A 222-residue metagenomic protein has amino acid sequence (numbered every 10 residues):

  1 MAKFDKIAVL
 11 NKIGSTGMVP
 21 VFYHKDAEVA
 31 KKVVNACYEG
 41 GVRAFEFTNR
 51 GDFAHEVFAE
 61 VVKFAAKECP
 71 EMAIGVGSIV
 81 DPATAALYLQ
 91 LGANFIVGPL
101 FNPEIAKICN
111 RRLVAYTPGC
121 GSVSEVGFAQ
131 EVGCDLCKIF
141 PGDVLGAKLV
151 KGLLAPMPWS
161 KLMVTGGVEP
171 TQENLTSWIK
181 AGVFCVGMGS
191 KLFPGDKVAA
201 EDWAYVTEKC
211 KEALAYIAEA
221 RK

Functional and structural regions predicted by a protein language model:
M1-A83, L87-L91, K180, A200-K222: Conserved N-terminal beta1-alpha1 strand-loop-helix module at the mouth
M18-F22, F45-F47, I74-G77, I96-V97 (+4 more regions): Hydrophobic faces of well-ordered beta-strands that scaffold small-molecule active sites in alpha/beta enzyme cores
V33, D81-L91, S124-V132, E169-V186: Catalytic cores of alpha/beta
Y38-R43, L89-I96, R111-T117, E131-L136 (+2 more regions): Glycine-enriched alpha-helix->loop->beta-strand junction motifs that scaffold or abut catalytic
R43, F95-I105, I139-G146, G182-W203: Glycine-rich phosphate-binding active-site loops on the catalytic face of alpha/beta enzymes
N49-R50, I79, L100-N102, G121-S122 (+3 more regions): Short, ordered loop/turn segments at secondary-structure junctions
F95, P99-L145: Histidine/lysine/aspartate-rich catalytic loop segments that bind and position anionic ligands
L149-E219: Hydrophobic secondary-structure block in the mid-to-C-terminal portion of proteins
